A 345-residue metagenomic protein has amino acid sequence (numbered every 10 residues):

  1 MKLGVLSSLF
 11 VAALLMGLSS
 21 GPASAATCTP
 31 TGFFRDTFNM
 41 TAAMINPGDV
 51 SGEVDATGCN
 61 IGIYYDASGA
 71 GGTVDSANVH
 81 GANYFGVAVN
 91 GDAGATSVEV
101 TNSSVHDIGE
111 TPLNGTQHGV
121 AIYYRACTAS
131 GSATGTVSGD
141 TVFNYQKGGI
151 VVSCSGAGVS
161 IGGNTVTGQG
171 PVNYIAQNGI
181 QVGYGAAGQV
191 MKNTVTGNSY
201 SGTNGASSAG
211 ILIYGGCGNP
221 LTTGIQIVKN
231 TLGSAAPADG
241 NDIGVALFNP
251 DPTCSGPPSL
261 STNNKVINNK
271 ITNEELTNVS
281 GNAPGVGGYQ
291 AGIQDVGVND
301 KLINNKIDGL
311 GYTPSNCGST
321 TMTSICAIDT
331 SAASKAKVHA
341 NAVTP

Functional and structural regions predicted by a protein language model:
M1-V5: Positively charged n-region of N-terminal signal peptides that target proteins for export
S7-L18: Bacterial N-terminal signal peptides
S20-A25: Sec/Tat signal peptide C-region and signal peptidase I cleavage site
T29-N39, T57-Y65, G81-D92, T111-A129 (+6 more regions): Extracellular beta-strand/beta-solenoid scaffold signature
M40, I45, A67-G69, V74 (+20 more regions): Parallel beta-helix/beta-solenoid
N299-P345: Leucine-rich solenoid repeat scaffolds
